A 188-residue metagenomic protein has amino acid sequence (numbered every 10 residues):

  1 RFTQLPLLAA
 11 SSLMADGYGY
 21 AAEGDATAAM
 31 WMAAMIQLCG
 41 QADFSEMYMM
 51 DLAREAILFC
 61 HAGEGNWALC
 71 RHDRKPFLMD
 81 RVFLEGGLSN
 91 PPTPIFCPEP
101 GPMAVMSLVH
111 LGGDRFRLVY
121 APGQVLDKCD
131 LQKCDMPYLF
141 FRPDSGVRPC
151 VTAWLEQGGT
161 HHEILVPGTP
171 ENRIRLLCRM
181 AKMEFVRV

Functional and structural regions predicted by a protein language model:
R1, M35-A42, C178-F185: Structural signal for hydrophobic packing residues in well-ordered secondary-structure cores of soluble enzyme domains
R1-L7: A charged, amphipathic alpha-helical module
L7-D16, V151-G158: Short acidic (Asp/Glu) and glycine-rich catalytic loops that position anionic groups and cofactors
A9-A10, A34, I174-L177: Generic structural signal of hydrophobic/aromatic residues within well-ordered alpha-helices of folded domains
Y18-M136: C-terminal catalytic subdomain
N90-V188: Extended hydrophobic packing segments that form well-structured cores
